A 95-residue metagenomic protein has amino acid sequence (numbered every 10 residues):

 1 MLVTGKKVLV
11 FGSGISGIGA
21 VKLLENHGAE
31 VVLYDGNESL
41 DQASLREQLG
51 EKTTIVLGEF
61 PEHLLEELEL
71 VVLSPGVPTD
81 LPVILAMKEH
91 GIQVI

Functional and structural regions predicted by a protein language model:
M1-I95: N-terminal leader/targeting and accessory segments in enzymes
